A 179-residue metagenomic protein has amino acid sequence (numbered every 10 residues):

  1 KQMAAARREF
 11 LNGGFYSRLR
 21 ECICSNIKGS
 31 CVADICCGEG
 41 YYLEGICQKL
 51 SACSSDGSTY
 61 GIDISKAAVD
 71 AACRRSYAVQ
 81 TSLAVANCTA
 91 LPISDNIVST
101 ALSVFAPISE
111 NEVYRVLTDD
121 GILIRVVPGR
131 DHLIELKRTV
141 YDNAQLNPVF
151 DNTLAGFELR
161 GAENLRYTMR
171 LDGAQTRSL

Functional and structural regions predicted by a protein language model:
Q2-R18, C22: Class I SAM-dependent methyltransferase Rossmann-like catalytic core, especially the SAM/SAH-binding loop
A33, G40-A90: Class I SAM-dependent methyltransferase SAM/SAH-binding core
T89-T100: A short acidic, Gly/Pro-enriched loop at the edge of an enzyme's catalytic core that lines a small-molecule cofactor
V98-E112, V127: A short SAM/SAH-binding and catalytic strip from SAM-dependent methyltransferases
E110-I124: A short glycine-rich, Lys/Arg-flanked "PGG" loop and its adjoining helix->strand segment in the class I
I122-D151: Conserved class I S-adenosyl-L-methionine
E158-Y167: Conserved S-adenosyl-L-methionine
M169-L179: C-terminal helical/coil "lid" or tail adjacent to the Rossmann-like core of SAM-dependent
